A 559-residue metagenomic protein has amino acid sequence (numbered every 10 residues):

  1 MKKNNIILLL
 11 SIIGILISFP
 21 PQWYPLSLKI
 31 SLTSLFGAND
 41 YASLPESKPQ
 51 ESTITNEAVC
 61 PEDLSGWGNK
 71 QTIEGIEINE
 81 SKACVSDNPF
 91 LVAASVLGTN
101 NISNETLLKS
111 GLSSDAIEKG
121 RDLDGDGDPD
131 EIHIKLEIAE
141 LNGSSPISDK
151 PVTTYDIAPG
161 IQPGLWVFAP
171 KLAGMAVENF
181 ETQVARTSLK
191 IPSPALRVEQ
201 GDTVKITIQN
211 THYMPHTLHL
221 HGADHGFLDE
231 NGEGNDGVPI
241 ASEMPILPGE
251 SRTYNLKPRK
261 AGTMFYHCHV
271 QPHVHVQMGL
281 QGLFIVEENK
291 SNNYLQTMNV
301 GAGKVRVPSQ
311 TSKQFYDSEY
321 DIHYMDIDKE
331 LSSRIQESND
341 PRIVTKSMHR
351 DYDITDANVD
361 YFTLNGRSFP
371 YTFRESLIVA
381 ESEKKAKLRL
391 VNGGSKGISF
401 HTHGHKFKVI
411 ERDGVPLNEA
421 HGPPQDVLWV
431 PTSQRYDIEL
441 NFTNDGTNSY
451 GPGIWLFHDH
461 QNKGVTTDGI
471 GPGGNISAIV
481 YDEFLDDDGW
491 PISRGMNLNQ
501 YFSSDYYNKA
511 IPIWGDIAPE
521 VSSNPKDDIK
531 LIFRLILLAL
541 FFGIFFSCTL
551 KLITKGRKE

Functional and structural regions predicted by a protein language model:
K2-L10, G14-H216, D224-G226, A241-E243 (+3 more regions): N-terminal, post-signal-peptide metal-ligating segments of extracellular/periplasmic oxidoreductases, dominated by
I17-Q22, L540-K555: Alpha-helical transmembrane segments
I208-H212, L390-G394, N444: Asparagine-centered strand-capping/turn motif at beta-strand->loop junctions
Y213-H216, A223-F227, N235-G301, Q425-P519: Extracellular/periplasmic metallocenter environments
M214-L218, K396-I398: Short beta-strand/loop motifs in extracellular/secreted proteins, especially within beta-sandwich accessory domains
H225-E233, N292-Y294, F407-E419: Short aromatic-acidic-glycine turn motif
T297-N339, I492-P525: Compositionally biased low-complexity segments at domain edges in trafficked proteins and select soluble regulators
G394-K396, H401-P423, L456-K463, G474-E483: Active/binding-pocket-proximal capping segment
